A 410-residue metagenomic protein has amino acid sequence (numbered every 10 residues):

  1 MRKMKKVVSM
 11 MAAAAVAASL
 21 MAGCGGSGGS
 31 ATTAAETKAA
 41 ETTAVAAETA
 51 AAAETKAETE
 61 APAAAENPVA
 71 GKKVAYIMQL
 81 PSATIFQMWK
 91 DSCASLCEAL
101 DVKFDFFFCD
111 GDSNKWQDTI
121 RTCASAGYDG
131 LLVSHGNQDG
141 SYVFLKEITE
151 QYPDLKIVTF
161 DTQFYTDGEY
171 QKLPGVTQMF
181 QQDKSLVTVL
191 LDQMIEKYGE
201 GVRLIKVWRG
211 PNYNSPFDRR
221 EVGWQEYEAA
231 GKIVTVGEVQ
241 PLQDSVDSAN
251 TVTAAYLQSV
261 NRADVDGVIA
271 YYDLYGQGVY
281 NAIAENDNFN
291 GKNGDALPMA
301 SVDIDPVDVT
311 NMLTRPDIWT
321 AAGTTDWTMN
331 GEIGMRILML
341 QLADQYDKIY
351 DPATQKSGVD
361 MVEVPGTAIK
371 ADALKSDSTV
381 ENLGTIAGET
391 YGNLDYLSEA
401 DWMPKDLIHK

Functional and structural regions predicted by a protein language model:
M21-A35: Bacterial lipoprotein signal-peptidase II cleavage site
P62, F86-K103: Short, polar/charged alpha-helical segment
A63, A70, W208-R209, D326 (+1 more regions): Hinge/cleft segment of the Venus flytrap/periplasmic-binding protein
V74-S82, C93-A94, Q178, Q182-I233 (+3 more regions): An alpha-beta-alpha
A75-I77, Y128-N137, K156-F160, K206-V207 (+3 more regions): Periplasmic-binding protein-like
I77-K90, D105-K115, T162, T177-V189 (+5 more regions): Hinge/beta->alpha junction and helix N-cap segments in small-molecule ligand-binding domains
V133-Y152, G223, L242-N311: Hydrophobic alpha-helical
K146-S185, V309: Flexible loop/hinge segments that line or gate small-molecule binding clefts
